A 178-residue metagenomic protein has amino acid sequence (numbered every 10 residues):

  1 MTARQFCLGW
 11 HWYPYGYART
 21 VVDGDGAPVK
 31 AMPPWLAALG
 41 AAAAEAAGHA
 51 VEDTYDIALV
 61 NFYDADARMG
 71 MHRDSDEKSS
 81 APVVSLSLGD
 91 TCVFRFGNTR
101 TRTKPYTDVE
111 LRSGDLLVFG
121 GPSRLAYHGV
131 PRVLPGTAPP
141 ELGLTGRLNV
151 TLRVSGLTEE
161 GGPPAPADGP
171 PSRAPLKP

Functional and structural regions predicted by a protein language model:
M1-P178: Non-heme Fe(II) oxygenase metal-center motifs and adjacent flexible, charged/small-residue loops
